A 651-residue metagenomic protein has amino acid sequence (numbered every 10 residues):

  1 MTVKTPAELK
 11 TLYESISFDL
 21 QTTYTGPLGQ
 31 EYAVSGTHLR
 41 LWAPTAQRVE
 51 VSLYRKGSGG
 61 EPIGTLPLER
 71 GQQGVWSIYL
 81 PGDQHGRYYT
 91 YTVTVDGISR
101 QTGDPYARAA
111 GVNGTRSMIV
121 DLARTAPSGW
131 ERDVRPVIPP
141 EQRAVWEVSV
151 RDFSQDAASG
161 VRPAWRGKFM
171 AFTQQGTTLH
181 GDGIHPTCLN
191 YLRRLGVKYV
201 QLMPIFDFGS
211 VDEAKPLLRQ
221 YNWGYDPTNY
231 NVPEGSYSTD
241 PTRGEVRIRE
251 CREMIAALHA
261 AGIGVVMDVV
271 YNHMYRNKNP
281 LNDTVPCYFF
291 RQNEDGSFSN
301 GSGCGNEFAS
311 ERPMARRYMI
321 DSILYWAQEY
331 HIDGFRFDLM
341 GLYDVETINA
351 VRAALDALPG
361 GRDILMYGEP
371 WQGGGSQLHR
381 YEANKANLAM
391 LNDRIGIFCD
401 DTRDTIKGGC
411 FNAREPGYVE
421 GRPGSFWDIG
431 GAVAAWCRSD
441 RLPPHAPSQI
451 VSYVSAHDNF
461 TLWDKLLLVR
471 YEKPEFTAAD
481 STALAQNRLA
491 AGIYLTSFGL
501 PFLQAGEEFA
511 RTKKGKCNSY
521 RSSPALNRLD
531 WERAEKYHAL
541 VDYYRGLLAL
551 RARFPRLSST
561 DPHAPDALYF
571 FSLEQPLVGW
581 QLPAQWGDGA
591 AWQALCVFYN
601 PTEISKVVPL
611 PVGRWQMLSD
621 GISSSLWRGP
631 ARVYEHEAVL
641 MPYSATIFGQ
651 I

Functional and structural regions predicted by a protein language model:
M1-V34, G71-Q174: The feature marks proteins involved in alpha-glucan
Y24-G26, T496-K516, R528-L595: Glycan-recognition and catalytic regions of carbohydrate-active enzymes
E31-Q47, Y569-P611: Carbohydrate-binding surface patches
L41, Y91, V148, L202 (+8 more regions): Conserved, mostly hydrophobic/aromatic
A43, H85-R87, P630-I651: C-terminal beta-strand-rich structural cap/linker in extracellular carbohydrate-active enzymes
Y54, A479, A483, L529 (+4 more regions): C-terminal accessory region downstream of the catalytic core in glycan-modifying enzymes
V120, R352-A353, A357-F509, K516-Y520 (+3 more regions): Conserved alpha/beta catalytic core and glycan-binding cleft of carbohydrate-active enzymes
R151-Y330, L339-P359, L365, S376-Q377: Substrate-binding/active-site clefts of carbohydrate-active enzymes
